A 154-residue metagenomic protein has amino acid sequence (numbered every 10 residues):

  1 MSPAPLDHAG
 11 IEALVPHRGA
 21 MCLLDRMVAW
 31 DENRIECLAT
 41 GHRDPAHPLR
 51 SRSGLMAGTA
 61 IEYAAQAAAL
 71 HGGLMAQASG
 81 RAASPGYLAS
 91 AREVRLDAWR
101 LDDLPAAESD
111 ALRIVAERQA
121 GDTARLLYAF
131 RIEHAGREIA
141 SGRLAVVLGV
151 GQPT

Functional and structural regions predicted by a protein language model:
P3, R34, L70-G73, E108 (+1 more regions): HotDog/MaoC-like acyl-thioester-processing domains
H8-R18, R81: Short aromatic-glycine motifs in intrinsically disordered, low-complexity regions
G19-M56: Catalytic strand-loop segment that frames the active site of acyl-thioester-processing enzymes
L24-D25, A89-A91, L96, L127 (+1 more regions): Hydrophobic residues on conserved beta-strands that form the core of alpha/beta folds
D25-V28, D97, V115-Q119: Conserved positions in beta-strands of structured domains
L70-R113: Hydrophobic beta-strand-centered segment that forms part of the acyl-chain substrate-binding groove
